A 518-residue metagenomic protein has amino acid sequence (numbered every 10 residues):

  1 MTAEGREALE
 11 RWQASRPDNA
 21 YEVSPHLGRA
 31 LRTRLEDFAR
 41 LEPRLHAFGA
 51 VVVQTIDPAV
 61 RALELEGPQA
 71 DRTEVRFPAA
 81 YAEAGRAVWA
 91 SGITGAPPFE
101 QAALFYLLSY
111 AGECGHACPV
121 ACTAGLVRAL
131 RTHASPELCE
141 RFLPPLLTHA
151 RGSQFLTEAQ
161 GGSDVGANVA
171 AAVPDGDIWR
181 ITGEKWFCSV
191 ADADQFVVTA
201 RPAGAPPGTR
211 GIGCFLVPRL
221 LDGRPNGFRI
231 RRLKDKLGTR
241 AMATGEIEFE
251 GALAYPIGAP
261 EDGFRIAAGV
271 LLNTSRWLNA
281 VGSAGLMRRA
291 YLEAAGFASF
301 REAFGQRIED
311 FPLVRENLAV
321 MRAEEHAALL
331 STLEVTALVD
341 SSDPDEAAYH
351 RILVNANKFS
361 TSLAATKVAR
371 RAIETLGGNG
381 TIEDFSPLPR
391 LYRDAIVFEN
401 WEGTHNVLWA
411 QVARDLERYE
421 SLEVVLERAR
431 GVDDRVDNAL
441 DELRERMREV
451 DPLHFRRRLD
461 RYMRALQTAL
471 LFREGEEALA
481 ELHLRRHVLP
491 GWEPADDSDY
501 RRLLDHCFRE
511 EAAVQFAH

Functional and structural regions predicted by a protein language model:
M1-G95, A512-H518: Extended, charge-enriched "interface" segments that sit outside catalytic cores
E7-D18, E22-H26, R32, E36 (+5 more regions): Alpha-helix capping/hinge segments and adjacent helical runs
L63-H149, S189-A191, F385, W401 (+1 more regions): Internal helix-loop-helix
T148-T157: A short, Trp-centered hydrophobic/proline-enriched beta-strand micro-motif
I178, T182-F228: A short core secondary-structure module
G223-G227, R231, E246-S275, L292-E309 (+1 more regions): A glycine-rich, basic-preceded beta-loop-alpha segment at the flavin cofactor/substrate interface of flavin-utilizing
H326-K358, I373-L376, R448-L453: C-terminal helix-coil-helix/basic helical segment that borders enzyme active sites and/or dimer interfaces and provides
R428-H518: C-terminal amphipathic alpha-helical interaction region
